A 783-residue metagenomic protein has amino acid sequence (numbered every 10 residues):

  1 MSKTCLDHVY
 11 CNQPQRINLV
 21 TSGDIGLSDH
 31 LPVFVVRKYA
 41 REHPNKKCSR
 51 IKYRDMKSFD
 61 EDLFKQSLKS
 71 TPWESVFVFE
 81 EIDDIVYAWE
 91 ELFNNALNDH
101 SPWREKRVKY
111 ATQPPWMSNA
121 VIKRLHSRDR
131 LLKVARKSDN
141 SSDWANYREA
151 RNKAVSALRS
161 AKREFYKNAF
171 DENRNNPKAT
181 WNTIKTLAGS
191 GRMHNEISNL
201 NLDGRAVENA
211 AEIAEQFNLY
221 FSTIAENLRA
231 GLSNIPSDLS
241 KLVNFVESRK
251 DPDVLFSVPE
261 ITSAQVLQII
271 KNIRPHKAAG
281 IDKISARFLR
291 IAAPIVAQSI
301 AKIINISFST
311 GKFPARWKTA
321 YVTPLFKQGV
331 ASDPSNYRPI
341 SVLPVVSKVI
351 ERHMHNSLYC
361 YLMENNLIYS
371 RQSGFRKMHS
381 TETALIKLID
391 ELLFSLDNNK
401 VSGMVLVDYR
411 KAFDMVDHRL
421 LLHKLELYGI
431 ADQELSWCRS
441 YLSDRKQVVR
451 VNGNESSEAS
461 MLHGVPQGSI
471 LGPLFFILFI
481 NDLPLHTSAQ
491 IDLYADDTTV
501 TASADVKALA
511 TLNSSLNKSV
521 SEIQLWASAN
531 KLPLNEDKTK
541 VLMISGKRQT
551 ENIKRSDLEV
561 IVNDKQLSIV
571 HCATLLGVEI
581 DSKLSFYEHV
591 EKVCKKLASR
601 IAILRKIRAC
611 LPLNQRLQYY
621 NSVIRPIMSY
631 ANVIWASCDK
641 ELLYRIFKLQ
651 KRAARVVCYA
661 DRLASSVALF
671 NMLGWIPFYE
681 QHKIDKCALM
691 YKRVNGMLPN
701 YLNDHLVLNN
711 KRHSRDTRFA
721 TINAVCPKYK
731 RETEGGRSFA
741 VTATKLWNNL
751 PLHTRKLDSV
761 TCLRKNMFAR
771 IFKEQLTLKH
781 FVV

Functional and structural regions predicted by a protein language model:
M1-F59: Metal-dependent phosphoester-hydrolase catalytic domains
M1-Q15, V20-T21, F256, K518 (+1 more regions): Short, conserved micro-motifs composed of acidic
H30, G280, T319-V322, R338 (+11 more regions): Catalytic palm active-site di-aspartate
K38-A210, Q618-N621, I627-M628, N632 (+2 more regions): Arg/Lys-enriched, amphipathic patches
M56, K69, V76-D84, W89-N95 (+12 more regions): Surface-exposed loop/turn segments and immediately adjacent short secondary-structure elements within folded domains
E90, E105, A111-P114, S156-A157 (+5 more regions): Non-catalytic, peripheral interaction segments enriched in hydrophobic/basic residues
F221, P252-P466, A502: Conserved pre-catalytic core of RNA-dependent polymerases
A412-Y428, T499-Q524, S637: Catalytic palm subdomain of template-directed nucleic-acid polymerases, centered on the conserved carboxylate motif
